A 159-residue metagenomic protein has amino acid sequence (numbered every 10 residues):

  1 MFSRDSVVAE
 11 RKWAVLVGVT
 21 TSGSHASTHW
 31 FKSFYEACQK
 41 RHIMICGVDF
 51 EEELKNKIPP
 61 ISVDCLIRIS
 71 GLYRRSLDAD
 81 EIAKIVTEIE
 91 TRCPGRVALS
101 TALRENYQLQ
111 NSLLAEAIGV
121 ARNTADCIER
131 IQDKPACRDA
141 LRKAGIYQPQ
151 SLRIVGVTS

Functional and structural regions predicted by a protein language model:
M1-C127, A136, K143, V155-T158: ATP-binding N-terminal substructure of ATP-dependent carboxylate-amine bond-forming enzymes
Q148: Active-site helix-to-loop segments that bind/position phosphate- or nucleotide-bearing substrates and donors across
